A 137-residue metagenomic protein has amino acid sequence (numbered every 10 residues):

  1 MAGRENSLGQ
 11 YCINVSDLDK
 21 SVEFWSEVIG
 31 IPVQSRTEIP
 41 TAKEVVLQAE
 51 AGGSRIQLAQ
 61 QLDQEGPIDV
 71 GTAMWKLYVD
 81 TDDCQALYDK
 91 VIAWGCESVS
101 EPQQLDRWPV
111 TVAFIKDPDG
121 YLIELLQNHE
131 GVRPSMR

Functional and structural regions predicted by a protein language model:
M1-L8, P32-V79, Y88-K116, N128-R137: Vicinal oxygen chelate
S21-S26, V91, G120: Conserved active-site tyrosine of GNAT-family acetyltransferases
I123-E124: Short, conserved beta-strand/loop elements in beta-sheet-dominated catalytic cores that frequently flank divalent-metal
